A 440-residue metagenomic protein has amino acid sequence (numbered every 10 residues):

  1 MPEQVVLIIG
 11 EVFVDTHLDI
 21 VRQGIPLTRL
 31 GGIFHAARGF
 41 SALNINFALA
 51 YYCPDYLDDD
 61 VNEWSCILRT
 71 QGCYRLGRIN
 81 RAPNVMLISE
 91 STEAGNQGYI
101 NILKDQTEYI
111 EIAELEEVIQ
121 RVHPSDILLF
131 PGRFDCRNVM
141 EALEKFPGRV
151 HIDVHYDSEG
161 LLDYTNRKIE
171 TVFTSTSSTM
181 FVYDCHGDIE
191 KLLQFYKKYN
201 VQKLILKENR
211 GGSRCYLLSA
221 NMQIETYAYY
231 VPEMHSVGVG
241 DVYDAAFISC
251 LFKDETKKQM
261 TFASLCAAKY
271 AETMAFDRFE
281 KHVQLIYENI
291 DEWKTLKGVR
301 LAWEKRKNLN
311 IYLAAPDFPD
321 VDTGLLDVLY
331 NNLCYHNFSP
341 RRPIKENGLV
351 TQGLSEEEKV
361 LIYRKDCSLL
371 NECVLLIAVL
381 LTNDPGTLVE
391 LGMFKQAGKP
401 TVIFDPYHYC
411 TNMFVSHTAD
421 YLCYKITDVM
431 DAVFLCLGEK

Functional and structural regions predicted by a protein language model:
E3-V5, F13-L27, A42-L128, A142 (+1 more regions): Conserved N-terminal subdomain of the carbohydrate kinase-like
Q23-R38, Y330-C334: Short catalytic helix/loop segments, enriched in acidic residues and glycine and frequently bearing histidine
C66-I79, K258, A268-C334, P343-G348: Charged C-terminal helix
R75-I79, D420-C436: Short acidic-hydrophobic, aromatic-tinged amphipathic segments that line or gate anion-handling sites
E144-V150, V154-Q223: Conserved phosphate/ATP/ADP-binding segment of small-molecule kinases
D157-T165, P406-H417: Short, glycine/polar-rich helix-capping loops at beta-to-alpha or helix-loop-helix junctions that flank or form
I189-N308: Conserved phosphate-binding/catalytic region of the ribokinase-like
L369-E390: Conserved beta-strand-loop-alpha-helix hinge of the TIR/SEFIR fold
